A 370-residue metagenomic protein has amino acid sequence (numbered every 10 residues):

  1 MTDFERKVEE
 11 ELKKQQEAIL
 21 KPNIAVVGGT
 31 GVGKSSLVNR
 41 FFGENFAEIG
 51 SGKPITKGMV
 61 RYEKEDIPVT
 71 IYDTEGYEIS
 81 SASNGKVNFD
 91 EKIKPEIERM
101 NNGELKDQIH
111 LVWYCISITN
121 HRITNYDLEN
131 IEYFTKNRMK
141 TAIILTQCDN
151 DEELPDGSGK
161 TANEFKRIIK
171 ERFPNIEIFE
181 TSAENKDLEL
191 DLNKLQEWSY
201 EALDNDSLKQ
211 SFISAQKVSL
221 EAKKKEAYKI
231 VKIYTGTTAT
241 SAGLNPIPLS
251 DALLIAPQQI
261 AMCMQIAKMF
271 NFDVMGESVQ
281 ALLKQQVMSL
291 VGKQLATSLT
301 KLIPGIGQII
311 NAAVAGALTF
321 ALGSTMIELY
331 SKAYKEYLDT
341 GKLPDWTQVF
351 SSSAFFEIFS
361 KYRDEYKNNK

Functional and structural regions predicted by a protein language model:
M1-I79, S324: Conserved G1/Walker A P-loop phosphate-binding module
T2-D3, N23, K186-T240: C-terminal-of-GTPase-core extension/linker across diverse P-loop GTPases
E5-K7, A142, D149-Q210: Canonical P-loop GTPase G-domain recognition
D66-P68, Y72-N101: Nucleotide-state-sensitive switch-loop elements of NTP-binding domains
N88-N175: Conserved C-terminal guanine-recognition region of P-loop GTPase G domains, centered on the G4
R167, E171-F179, Q216-A239, G243 (+4 more regions): Basic/polar, acidic-poor N-terminal "presequence/leader" segments that form or can form short amphipathic helices
K232-M269, D273-A321: Membrane-inserting effector segments that mediate pore formation, membrane fusion, or transient membrane insertion
E328-K332, D339-K370: Acidic, carboxylate-rich catalytic segments that either coordinate divalent cations
